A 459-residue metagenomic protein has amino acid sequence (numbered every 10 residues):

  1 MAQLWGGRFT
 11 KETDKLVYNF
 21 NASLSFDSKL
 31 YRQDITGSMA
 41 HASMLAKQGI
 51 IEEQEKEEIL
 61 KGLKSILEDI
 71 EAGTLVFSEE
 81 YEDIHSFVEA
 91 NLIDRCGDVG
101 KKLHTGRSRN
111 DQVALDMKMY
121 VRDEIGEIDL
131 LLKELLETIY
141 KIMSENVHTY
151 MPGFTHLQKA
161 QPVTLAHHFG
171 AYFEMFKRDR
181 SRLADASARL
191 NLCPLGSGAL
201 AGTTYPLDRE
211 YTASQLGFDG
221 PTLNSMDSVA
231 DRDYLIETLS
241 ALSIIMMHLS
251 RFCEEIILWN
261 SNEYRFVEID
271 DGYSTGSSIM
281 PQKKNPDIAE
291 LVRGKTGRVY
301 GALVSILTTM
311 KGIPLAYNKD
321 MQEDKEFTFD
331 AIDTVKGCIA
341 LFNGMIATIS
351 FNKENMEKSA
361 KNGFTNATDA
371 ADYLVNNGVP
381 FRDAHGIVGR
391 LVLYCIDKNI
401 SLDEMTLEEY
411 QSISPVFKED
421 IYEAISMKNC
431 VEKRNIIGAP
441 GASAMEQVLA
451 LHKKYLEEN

Functional and structural regions predicted by a protein language model:
M1-G202, L207-A213, T275-G276, D287 (+4 more regions): A helix-coil-helix interface module used to build multimeric assemblies and to scaffold catalytic/cofactor sites
A2-G37, D98-V99, M280-N459: Glycine-rich cofactor/substrate-binding loops
S38, H85, E89, L235-T238 (+2 more regions): Short runs of predominantly hydrophobic/aromatic residues within well-ordered alpha helices that form helix-helix
A40-S43, M119, D123, I236-S240 (+1 more regions): Positions in alpha-helical segments
H41, G62-D69, N91, R95 (+15 more regions): Generic, well-ordered alpha-helical scaffold segments in large soluble proteins
I50-I51, L75, Y264-R265, P380 (+1 more regions): Conserved hydrophobic residue
Q54-E55, P152, T222, D383 (+1 more regions): A generic structural-conservation signal
R122-I125, D129, S144, P152 (+4 more regions): Charged, flexible cofactor/metal-binding loops and thiol motifs
